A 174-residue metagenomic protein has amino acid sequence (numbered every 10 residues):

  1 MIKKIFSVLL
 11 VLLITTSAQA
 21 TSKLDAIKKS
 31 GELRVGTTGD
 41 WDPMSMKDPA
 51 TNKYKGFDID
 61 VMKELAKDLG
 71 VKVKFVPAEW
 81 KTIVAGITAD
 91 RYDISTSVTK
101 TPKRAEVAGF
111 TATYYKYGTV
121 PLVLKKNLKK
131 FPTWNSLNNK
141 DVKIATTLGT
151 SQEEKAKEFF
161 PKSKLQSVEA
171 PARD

Functional and structural regions predicted by a protein language model:
I5-I14: Sec-dependent N-terminal signal peptides
T16-A20: Sec/Tat signal peptide C-region and signal peptidase I cleavage site
K23-V98, E106: Extracytoplasmic small-molecule ligand-binding "clamshell" domains of the periplasmic binding protein/Venus flytrap
L24, K125-V142: Flexible hinge/capping segments at coil-to-helix
E32-T37, K55, W134-T150: Short loop->beta-strand "edge-of-pocket" segments that line small-molecule binding or catalytic clefts across diverse
T37-G39, F110-P132: Hydrophobic/proline-rich hinge and linker segments of small-molecule sensing/allosteric domains, predominantly
S45-T51, M62-V71, T133-N138, S151-A170: Ligand-binding cleft/hinge of the Venus flytrap
P49, K103-Y117, K162: Ligand-binding "clamshell"
